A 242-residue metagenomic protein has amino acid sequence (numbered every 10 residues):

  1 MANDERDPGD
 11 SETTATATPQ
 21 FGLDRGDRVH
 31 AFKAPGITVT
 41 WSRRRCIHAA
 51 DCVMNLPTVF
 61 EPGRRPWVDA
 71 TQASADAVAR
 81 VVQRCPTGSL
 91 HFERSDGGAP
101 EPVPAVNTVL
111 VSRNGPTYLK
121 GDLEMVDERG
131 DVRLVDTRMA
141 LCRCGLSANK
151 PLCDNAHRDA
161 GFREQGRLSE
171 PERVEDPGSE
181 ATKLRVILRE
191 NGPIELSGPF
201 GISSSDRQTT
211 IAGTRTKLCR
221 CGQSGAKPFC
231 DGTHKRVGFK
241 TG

Functional and structural regions predicted by a protein language model:
M1-G242: Non-ligating segments of multi-cofactor redox enzymes
